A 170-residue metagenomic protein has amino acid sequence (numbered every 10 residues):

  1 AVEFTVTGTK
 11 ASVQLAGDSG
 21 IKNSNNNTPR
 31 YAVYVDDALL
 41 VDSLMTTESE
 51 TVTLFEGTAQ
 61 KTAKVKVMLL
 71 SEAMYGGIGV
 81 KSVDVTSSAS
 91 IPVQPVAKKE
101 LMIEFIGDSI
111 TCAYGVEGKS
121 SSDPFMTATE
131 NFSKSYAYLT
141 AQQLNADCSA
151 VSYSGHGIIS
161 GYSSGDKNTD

Functional and structural regions predicted by a protein language model:
A1-I106, I110-T129: N-terminal secretory targeting modules
A73, V116, S121-D170: Conserved SGNH/GDSL esterase-like catalytic core that processes O-acyl groups on lipids and polysaccharides
